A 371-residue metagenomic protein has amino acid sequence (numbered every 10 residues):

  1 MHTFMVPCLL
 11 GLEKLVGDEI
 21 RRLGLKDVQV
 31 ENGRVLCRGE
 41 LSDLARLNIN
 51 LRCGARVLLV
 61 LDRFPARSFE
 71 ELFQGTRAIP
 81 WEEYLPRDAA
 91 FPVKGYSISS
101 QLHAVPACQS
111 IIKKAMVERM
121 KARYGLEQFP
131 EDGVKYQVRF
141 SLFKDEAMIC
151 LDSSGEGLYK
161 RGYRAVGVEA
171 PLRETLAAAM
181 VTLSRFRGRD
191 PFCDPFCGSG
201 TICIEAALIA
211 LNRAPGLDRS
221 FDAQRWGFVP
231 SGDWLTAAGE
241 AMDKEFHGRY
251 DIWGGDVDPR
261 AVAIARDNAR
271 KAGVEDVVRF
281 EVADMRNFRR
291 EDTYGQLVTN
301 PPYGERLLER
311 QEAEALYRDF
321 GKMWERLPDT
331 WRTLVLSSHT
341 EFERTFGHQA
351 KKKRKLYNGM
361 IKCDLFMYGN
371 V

Functional and structural regions predicted by a protein language model:
H2-Y136, K144, S153, Y159 (+4 more regions): Accessory substrate-recognition/RNA-binding modules or partner subunits associated with SAM-dependent
P80-Y84, N287-T293: Short amphipathic alpha-helix with an adjacent loop that forms part of the alpha/beta core around
I149-R185: SAM-dependent Rossmann-like transferase core, predominantly class I methyltransferases with a strong bias toward
L172-R290, R306, R310-E314: Conserved S-adenosyl-L-methionine
Y294-N300: Short SAM/SAH-binding signature in class I
